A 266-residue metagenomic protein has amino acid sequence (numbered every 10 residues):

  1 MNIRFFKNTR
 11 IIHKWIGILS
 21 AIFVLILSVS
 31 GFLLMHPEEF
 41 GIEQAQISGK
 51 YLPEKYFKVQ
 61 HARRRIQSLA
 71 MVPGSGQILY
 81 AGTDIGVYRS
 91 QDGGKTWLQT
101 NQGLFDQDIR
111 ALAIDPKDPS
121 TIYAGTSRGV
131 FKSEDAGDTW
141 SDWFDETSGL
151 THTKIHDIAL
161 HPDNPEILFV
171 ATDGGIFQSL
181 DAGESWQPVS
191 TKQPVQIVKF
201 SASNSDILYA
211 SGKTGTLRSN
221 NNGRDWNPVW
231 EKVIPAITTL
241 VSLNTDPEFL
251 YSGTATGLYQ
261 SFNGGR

Functional and structural regions predicted by a protein language model:
N2-I42: Internal alpha-helical transmembrane segments
K7-R10, K50-G74, N101-K117, F144-D163 (+2 more regions): Short coil-to-beta transitions that initiate beta-strands within beta-rich domains
A21, S30-V87, G93-L98: An edge-strand/N-cap motif at the start of beta-rich repeat modules
P37, D84, S127, D173 (+2 more regions): Short loop/turn segments immediately following the C-termini of beta-strands
S90-Q91, P116, S133-W140, S179-L180 (+2 more regions): Conserved Ser/Thr-centered positions that define the repeating blades of beta-propeller domains
T96-T100, T139-F144, S185-V189, D225-V229: A structural motif specific to WD40 beta-propellers
